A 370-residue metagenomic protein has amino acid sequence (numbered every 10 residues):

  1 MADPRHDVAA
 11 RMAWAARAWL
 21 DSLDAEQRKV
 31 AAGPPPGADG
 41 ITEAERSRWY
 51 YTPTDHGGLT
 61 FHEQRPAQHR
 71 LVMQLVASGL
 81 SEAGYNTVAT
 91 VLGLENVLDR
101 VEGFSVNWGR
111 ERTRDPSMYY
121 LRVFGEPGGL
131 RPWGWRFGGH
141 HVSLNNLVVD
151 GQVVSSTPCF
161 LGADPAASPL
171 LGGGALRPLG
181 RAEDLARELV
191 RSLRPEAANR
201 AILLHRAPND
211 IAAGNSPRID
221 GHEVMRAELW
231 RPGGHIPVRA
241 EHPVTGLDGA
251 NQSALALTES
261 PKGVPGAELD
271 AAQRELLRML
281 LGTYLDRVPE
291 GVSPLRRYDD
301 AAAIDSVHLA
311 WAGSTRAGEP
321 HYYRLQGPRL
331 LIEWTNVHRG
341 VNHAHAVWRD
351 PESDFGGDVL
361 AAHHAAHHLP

Functional and structural regions predicted by a protein language model:
M1-A25, K29-S81, N86-P370: A cross-kingdom marker for long, charged
